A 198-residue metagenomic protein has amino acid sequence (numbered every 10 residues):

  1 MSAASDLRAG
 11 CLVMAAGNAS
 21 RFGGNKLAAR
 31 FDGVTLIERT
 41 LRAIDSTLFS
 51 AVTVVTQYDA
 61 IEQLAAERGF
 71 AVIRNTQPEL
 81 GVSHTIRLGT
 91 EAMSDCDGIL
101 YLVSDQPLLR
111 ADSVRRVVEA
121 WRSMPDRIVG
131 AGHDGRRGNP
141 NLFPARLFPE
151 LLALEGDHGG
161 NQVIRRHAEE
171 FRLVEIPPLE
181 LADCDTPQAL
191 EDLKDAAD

Functional and structural regions predicted by a protein language model:
S2-L7, E155-D198: Conserved alpha/beta core of the MobA/IspD/sugar-nucleotide pyrophosphorylase nucleotidyltransferase superfamily
A3-R137, E169-I176: Nucleotide and nucleotide-moiety/phosphate-recognizing core
S20-G24, L151, L181: A short acidic, helix-capping loop that chelates divalent metal ions and anchors anionic groups
R30, L108, L142, D183-C184: Short aromatic/basic micro-patch
P107-L108, L147-P149, L179-E180: Short histidine/acidic/glycine/proline-rich micro-motifs that form metal- and phosphate-coordinating active-site loops
A131-G132, P140, L152, A182: Glycine- and other small-residue-rich loops at beta-strand/loop junctions that grip anionic moieties
R137-H167: Short, glycine-/small-residue-rich phosphate/pyrophosphate-handling segment
